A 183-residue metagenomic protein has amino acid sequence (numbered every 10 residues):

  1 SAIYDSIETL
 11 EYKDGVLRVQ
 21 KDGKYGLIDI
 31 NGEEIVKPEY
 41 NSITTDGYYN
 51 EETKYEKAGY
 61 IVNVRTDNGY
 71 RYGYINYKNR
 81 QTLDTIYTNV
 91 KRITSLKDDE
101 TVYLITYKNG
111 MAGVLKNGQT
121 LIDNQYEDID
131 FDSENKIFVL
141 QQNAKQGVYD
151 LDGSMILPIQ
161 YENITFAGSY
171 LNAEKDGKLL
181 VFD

Functional and structural regions predicted by a protein language model:
S1-D183: Residue-level detector of conserved, function-critical positions
